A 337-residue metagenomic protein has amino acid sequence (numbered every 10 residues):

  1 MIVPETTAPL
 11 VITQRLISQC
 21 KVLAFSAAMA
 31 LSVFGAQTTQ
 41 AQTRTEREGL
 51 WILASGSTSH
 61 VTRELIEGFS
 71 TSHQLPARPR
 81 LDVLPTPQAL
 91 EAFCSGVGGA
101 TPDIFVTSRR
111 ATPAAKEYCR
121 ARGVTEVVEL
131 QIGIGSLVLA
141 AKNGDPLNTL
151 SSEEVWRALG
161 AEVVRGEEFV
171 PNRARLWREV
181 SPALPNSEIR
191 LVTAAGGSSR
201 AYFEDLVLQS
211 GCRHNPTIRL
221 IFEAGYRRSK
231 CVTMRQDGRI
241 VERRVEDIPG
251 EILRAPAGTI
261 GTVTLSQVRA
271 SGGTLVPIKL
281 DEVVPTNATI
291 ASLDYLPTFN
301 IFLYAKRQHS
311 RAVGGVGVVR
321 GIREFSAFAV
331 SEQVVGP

Functional and structural regions predicted by a protein language model:
V3, V33-F34: Short, aromatic- and cysteine-enriched interfacial helices/patches that mediate contacts at lipid membranes
V3-A24: Bacterial N-terminal signal peptides that target proteins for export
K21, F25-V33: Hydrophobic helical h-region of N-terminal Sec-dependent signal peptides in bacterial secretory/periplasmic proteins
G35, T39-T43: Boundary at the C-terminal end of the N-terminal hydrophobic targeting segment
Q42-P337: Flexible loop/hinge segments at secondary-structure junctions
